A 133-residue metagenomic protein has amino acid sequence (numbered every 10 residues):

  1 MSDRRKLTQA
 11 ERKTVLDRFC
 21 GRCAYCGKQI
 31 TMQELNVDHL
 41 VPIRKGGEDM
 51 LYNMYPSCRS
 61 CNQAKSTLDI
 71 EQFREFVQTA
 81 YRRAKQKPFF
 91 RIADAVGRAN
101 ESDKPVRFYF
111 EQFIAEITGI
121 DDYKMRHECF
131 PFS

Functional and structural regions predicted by a protein language model:
M1-R5, Q9-A10, K28-I30, Y55 (+1 more regions): Extended charged
K6-L35, C58: Short cysteine-rich loop/turn motifs with clustered Cys
F19, R44-K45: Short glycine/serine/threonine-biased micro-segments
F19-C20, Y52, K85: Short, low-complexity, intrinsically disordered N-terminal segments
R22, V41-P42: Short, flexible coil/turn micro-motifs enriched in small/turn-prone residues
E34, K45-G47, Q112: Solvent-exposed, flexible loop/coil residues
N36-L40: Histidine-centered catalytic micro-motifs used for acid/base chemistry in nuclease and nucleotide-processing active
K45-K65: Short beta-strand-alpha-helix junction that forms the catalytic/metal-binding core of metal-dependent nuclease domains
